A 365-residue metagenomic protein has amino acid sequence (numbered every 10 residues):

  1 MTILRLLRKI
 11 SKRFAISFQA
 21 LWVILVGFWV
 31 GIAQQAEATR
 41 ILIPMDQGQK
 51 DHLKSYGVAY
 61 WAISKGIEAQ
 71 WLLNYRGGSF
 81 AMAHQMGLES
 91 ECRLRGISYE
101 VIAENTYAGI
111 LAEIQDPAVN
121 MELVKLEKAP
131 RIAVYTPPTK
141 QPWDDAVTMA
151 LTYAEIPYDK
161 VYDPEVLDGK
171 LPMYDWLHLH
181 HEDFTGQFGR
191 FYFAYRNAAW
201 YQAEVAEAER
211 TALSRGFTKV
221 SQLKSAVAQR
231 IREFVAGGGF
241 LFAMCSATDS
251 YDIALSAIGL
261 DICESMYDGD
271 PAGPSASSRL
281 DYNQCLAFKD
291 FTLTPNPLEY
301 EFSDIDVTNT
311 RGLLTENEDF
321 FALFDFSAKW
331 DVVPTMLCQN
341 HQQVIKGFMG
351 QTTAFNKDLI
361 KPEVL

Functional and structural regions predicted by a protein language model:
M1-I16: N-terminal secretory signal peptides that target proteins for export/translocation
L4-R8, Q34-T39: Generic start-of-chain signal for non-secretory N-termini
S17-G31: Bacterial N-terminal signal peptides
E37-D145, A154-I156: Hydrophobic targeting/anchoring helices
R40-I41, D46-K50, F80-S90, K140-T248 (+2 more regions): Helical hinge/lid and interdomain linker segments adjacent to catalytic or ligand-binding clefts that mediate domain
A69-Y75, V161-P164, M266-D268: Surface-exposed patches in mature extracellular/periplasmic domains of secreted proteins
D145, T152, D249, L260 (+2 more regions): Catalytic beta-strand/loop cores that center a nucleophilic Ser/Cys/Thr and support acyl-enzyme chemistry
S256, S265-Y267, A276-S277: Catalytic cores of eukaryotic secretory-pathway lumenal/extracellular enzymes that build and remodel glycoconjugates
